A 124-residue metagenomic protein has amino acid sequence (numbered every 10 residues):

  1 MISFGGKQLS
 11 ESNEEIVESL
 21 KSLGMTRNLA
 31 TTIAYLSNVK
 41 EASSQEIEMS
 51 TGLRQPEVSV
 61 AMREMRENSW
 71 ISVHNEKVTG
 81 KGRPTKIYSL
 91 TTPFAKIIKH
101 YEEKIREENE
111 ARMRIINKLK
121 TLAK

Functional and structural regions predicted by a protein language model:
F4-A30: Short alpha-helical segments that sit at the start of domains
E18-N28, S43, E76-I98: Short, cationic-aromatic polyanion-contact patches
A34-V39: Short amphipathic alpha-helical elements of helix-turn-helix/winged-helix folds
E46-S50: A short acidic, leucine-rich amphipathic alpha-helix
P56-E57: Key DNA-contact positions within bacterial/archaeal DNA-binding proteins
M62-R63: Short, hydrophobic-biased segments on the C-terminal half of alpha helices that form "recognition helices"
S69: Glycine-centered, phosphate/nucleic-acid-interacting loop/turn motifs that mediate DNA/RNA or nucleotide
T92-K124: Amphipathic alpha-helical dimerization/coiled-coil segments that flank or bridge DNA-binding/regulatory modules
